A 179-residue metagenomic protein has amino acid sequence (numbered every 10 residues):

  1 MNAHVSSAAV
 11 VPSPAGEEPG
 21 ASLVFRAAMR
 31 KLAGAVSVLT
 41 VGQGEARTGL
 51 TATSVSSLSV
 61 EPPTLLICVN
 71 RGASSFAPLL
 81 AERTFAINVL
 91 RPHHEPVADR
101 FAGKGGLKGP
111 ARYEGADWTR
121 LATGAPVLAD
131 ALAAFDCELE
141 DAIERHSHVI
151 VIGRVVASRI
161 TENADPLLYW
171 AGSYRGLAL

Functional and structural regions predicted by a protein language model:
N2-L179: Basic, polyanion-binding surface patches
